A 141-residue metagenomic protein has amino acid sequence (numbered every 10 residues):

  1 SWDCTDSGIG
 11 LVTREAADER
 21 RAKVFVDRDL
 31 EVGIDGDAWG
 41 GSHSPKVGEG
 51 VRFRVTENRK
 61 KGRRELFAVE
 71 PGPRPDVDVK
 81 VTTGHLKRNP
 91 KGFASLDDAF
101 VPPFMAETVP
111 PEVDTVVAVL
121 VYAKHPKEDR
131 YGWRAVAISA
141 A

Functional and structural regions predicted by a protein language model:
S1, E49-R74: Short, structured interface segments
S1-E19, E70-K91, V116-L120, A141: Structural detector for short beta-strands of small beta-barrel domains
D3, I34-A38, R64-E70, F104-E107 (+1 more regions): Short, tandemly repeated low-complexity microdomains enriched for cysteine and small residues
G10, R20-V24, G48, G92-A94 (+2 more regions): Conserved RNP beta-strands of RNA recognition motif
E15-G36, K87-F104: OB-fold (S1/OB) nucleic-acid-binding surfaces
A16, R54-G62, V121-E128: Short, charged beta-turn/beta-strand-edge "cap" motif at the junction between a beta-strand and an adjacent loop
E19-R21, G62-L66, K127-A135: The conserved glycine-aromatic submotif of the RRM
A38-R54, M105-A123: Short nucleic-acid-contacting surface segments enriched for D/E, G, S/T with interspersed K/R
